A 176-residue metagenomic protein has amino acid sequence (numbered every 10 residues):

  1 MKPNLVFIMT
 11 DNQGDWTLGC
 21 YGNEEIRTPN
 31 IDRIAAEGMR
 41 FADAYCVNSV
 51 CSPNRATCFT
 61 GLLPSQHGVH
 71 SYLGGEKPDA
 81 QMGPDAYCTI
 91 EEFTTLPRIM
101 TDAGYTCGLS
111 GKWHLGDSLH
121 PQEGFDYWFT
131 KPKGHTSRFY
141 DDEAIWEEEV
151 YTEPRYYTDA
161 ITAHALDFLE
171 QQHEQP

Functional and structural regions predicted by a protein language model:
M1-P176: Formylglycine-dependent sulfatase
